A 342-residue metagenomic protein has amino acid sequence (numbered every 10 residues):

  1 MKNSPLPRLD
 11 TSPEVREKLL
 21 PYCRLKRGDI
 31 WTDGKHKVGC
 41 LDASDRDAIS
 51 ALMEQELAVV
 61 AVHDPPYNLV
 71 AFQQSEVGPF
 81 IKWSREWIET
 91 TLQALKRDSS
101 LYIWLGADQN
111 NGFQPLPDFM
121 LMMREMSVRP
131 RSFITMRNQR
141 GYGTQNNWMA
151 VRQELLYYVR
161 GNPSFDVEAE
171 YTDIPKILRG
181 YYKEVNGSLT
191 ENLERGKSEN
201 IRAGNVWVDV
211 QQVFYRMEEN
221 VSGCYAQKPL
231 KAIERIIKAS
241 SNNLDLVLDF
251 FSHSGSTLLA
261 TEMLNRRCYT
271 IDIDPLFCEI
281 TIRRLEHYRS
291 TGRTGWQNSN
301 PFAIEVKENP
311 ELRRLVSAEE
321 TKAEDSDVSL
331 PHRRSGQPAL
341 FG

Functional and structural regions predicted by a protein language model:
M1-C278, L340-F341: Core catalytic lobe of class I
N3, A61-V62, Q297, V306 (+2 more regions): Generic N-terminal simple sequence motifs
R8, S222, S299, R314-S317 (+1 more regions): Generic signature of intrinsically disordered, low-complexity, basic-rich segments and short cationic peptides
P13, P310-E311, L330-P331: Intrinsically disordered, low-complexity regions enriched in serine, threonine, proline and polar/charged residues
P21-A51, I282-D325: S-adenosyl-L-methionine
V328-G342: Long, low-complexity, intrinsically disordered segments
